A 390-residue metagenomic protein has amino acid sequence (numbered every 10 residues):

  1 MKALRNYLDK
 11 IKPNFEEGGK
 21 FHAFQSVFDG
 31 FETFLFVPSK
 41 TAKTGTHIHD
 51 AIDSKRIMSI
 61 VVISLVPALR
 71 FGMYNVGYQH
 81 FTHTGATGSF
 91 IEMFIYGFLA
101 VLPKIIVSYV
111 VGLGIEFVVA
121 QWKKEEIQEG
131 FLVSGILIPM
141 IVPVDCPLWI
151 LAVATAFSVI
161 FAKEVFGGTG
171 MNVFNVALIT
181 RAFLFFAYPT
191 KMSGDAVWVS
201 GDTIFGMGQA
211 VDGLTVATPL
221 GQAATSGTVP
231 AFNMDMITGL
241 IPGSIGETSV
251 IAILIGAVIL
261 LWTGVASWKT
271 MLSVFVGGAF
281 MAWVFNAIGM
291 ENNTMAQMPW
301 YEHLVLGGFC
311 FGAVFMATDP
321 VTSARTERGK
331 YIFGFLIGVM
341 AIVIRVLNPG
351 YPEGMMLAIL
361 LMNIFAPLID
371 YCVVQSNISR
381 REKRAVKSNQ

Functional and structural regions predicted by a protein language model:
M1-I105, Q390: N-terminal signal-anchor module of multipass membrane proteins
A42-I48, G112-K123, I160-G170, I255-T263 (+1 more regions): C-terminal ends of transmembrane helices
F94-S108, D145-V153, M236, L240-V250 (+1 more regions): Structural signature of hydrophobic alpha-helical transmembrane segments
V111-E116, F131-M140, T155-A162, A252-L260 (+3 more regions): Hydrophobic, membrane-inserted alpha-helices
E126-M207: Membrane-interface helix-loop-helix junctions at boundaries between adjacent transmembrane segments
G170-L254: Long hydrophobic alpha-helical segments that form multi-pass transmembrane helix bundles in integral membrane proteins
V173-L178, Y301-G307, K330, G350-M362: Loop-to-transmembrane alpha-helix initiation sites
M271-S273, G278-E327: A beta-strand-loop signature enriched in Asp, Gly, Thr, and Trp that corresponds to the sialidase/neuraminidase Asp-box
